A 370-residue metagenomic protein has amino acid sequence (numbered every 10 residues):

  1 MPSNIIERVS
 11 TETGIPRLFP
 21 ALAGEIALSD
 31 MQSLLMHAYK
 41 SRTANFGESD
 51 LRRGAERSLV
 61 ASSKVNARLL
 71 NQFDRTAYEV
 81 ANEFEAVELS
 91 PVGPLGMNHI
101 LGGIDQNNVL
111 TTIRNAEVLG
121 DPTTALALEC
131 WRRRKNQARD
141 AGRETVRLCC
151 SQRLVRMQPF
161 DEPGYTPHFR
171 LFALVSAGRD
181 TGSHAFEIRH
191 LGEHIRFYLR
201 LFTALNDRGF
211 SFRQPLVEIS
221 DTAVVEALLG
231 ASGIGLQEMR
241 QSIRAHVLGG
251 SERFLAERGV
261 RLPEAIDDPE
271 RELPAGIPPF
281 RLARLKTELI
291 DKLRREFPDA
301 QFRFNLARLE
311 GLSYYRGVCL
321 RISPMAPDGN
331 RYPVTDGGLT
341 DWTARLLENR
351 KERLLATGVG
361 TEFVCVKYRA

Functional and structural regions predicted by a protein language model:
M1-L119: TRNA-binding/sensing appendages of the translation machinery
K64-P94, L101, I113-F210, L216-V217 (+2 more regions): Positively charged, Gly/Ser-enriched RNA/tRNA-binding surfaces
